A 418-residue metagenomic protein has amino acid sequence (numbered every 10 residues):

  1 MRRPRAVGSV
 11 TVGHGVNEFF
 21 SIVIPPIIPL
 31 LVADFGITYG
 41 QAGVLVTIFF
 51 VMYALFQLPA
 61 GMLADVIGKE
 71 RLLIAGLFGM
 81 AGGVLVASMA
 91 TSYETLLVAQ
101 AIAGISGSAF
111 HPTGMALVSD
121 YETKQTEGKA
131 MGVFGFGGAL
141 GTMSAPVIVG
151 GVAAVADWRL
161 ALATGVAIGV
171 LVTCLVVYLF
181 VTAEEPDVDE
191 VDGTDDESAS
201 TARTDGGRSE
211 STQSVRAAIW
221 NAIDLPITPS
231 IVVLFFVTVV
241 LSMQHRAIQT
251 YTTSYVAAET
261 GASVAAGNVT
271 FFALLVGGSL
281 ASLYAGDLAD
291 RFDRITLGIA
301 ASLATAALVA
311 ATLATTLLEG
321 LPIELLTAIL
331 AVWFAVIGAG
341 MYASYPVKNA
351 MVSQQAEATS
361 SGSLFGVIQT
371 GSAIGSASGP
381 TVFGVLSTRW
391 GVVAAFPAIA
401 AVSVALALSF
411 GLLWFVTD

Functional and structural regions predicted by a protein language model:
P25, T228-F272, S279: Extracytoplasmic gate region of multi-pass secondary transporters
L31-V32, L63-A64, I148-A156, V256-A257 (+2 more regions): Interfacial helix-cap and linker-helix signal at transmembrane-aqueous boundaries of multi-pass secondary transporters
G36, G68, M89-T95, S106 (+4 more regions): Helix-breaking motifs and short loop linkers at transmembrane-helix boundaries and internal kinks in secondary membrane
Q57-G68, A281-D293, S387: Helix-to-loop junctions at the C-terminal end of transmembrane segments in multipass secondary transporters
R71-V86, T296-A311: Structural signature of the two symmetry-related core transmembrane helices
G83, E94-A103, A328-V336: Paired small-residue
A99-L140: Cytoplasmic helix-loop-helix junction between adjacent transmembrane helices in 12-TM secondary transporters
F134-D187, V191: Helix-loop-helix hairpin linking two adjacent transmembrane segments in secondary transporters
